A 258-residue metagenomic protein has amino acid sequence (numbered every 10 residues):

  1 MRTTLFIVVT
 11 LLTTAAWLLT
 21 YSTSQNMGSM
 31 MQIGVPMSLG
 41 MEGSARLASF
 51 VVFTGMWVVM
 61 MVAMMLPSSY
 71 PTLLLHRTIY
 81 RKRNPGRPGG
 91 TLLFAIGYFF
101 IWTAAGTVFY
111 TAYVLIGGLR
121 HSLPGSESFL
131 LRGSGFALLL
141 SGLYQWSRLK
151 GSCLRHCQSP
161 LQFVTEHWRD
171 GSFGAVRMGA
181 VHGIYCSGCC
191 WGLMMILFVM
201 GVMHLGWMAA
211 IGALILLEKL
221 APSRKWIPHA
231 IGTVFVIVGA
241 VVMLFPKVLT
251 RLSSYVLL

Functional and structural regions predicted by a protein language model:
M1-V59, K82-R83, R120-S126, R148-R169 (+1 more regions): Histidine-/acidic- and/or cysteine-rich, low-complexity loops and terminal segments associated with membrane
L5-V9, A45-F53, G90, F94 (+3 more regions): Residue-level signature of transmembrane alpha-helical entry/exit and packing/kink sites in multi-pass membrane
F6-T13, A95, S134-L138, G142 (+4 more regions): Residues within membrane-spanning alpha-helices of integral membrane proteins, especially the hydrophobic core/packing
A48-A63, E127-L143: Alpha-helical transmembrane segments
T54-F99: Juxtamembrane transmembrane-helix termini in multi-pass membrane transport proteins
P85-L115, C190-S223, I227-V238: A small-residue-rich subset of transmembrane alpha-helices
T103-G118, L131-S159: Transmembrane alpha-helix/helix-exit interface in multi-pass inner-membrane proteins
G142-S152, G174-V202: Alpha-helical transmembrane segments of helical membrane proteins, especially in multi-pass transport, channel
